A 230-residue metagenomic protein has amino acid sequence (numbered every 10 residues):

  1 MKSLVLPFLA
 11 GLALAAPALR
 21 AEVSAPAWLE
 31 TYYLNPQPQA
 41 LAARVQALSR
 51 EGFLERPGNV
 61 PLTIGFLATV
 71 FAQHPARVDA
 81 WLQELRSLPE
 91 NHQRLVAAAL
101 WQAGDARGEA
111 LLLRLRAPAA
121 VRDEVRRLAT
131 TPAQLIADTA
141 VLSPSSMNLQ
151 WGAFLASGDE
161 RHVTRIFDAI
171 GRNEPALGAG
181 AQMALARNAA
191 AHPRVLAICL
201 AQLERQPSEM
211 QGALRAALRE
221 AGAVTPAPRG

Functional and structural regions predicted by a protein language model:
M1-L4: Positively charged n-region of N-terminal signal peptides that target proteins for export
P7-A15: Bacterial N-terminal signal peptides
R20-G230: Non-catalytic all-alpha helical scaffold/repeat segments
